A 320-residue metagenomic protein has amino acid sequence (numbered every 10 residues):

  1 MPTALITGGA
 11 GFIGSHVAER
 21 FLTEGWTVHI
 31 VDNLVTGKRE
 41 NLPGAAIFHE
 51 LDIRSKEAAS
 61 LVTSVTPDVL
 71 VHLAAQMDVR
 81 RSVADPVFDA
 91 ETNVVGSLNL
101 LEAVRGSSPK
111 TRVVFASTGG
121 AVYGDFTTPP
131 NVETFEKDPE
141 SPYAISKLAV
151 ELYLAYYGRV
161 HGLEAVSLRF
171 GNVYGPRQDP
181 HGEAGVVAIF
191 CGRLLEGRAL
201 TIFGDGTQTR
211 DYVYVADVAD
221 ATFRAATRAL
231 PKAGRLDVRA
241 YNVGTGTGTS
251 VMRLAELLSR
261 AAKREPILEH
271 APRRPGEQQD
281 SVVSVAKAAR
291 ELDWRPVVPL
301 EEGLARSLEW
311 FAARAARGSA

Functional and structural regions predicted by a protein language model:
M1-V173: N-terminal Rossmann-like NAD(P)+-binding domain of SDR-like oxidoreductases, especially those catalyzing
V17, G192-A320: C-terminal substrate-binding subdomain of Rossmann-fold SDR/epimerase-dehydratase oxidoreductases
P142, V150, E183, V251 (+1 more regions): Conserved donor sugar-nucleotide recognition element shared by glycan-biosynthetic enzymes
A149, Y153, Y157, F190 (+2 more regions): Hydrophobic alpha-helix immediately C-terminal to the catalytic Tyr-X-X-X-Lys motif of short-chain
G175-R177: Short beta-strand->alpha-helix junction loop in the catalytic core of nucleotide-activated group-transfer enzymes
